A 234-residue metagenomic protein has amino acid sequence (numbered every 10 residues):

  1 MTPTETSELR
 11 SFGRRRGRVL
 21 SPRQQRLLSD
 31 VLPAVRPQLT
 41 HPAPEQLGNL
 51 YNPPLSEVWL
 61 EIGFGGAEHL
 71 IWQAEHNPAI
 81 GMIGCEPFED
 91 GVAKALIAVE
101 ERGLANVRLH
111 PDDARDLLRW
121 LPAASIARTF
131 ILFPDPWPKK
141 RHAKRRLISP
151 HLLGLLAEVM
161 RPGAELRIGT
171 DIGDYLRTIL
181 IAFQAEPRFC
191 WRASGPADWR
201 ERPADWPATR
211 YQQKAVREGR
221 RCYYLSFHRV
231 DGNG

Functional and structural regions predicted by a protein language model:
M1-V58, E68-E75: S-adenosyl-L-methionine
E57-D116, A127: SAM cofactor-binding core of SAM-dependent methyltransferases, primarily the Rossmann-like beta-alpha-beta module
R119-R128, F133: A short acidic, Gly/Pro-enriched loop at the edge of an enzyme's catalytic core that lines a small-molecule cofactor
T129, L156-A157, L166, I179: Class I S-adenosylmethionine-dependent transferase superfamily signal
F133-P134, G169-G173: Short strand-turn motif at the edge of the Rossmann-like AdoMet-binding core
I148-P162: A short glycine-rich, Lys/Arg-flanked "PGG" loop and its adjoining helix->strand segment in the class I
P162-T170: Conserved beta-strand signature within the Rossmann-like core of class I S-adenosyl-L-methionine
T178-G234: Class I S-adenosyl-L-methionine
